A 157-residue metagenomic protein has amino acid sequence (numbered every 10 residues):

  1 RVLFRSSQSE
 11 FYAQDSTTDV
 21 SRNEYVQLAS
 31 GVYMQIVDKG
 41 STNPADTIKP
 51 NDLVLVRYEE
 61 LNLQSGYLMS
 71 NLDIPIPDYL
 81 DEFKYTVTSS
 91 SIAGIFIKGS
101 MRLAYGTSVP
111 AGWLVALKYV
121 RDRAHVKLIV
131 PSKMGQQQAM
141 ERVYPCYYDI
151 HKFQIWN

Functional and structural regions predicted by a protein language model:
R1-N157: Cross-family detector of peptidyl-prolyl cis-trans isomerase
